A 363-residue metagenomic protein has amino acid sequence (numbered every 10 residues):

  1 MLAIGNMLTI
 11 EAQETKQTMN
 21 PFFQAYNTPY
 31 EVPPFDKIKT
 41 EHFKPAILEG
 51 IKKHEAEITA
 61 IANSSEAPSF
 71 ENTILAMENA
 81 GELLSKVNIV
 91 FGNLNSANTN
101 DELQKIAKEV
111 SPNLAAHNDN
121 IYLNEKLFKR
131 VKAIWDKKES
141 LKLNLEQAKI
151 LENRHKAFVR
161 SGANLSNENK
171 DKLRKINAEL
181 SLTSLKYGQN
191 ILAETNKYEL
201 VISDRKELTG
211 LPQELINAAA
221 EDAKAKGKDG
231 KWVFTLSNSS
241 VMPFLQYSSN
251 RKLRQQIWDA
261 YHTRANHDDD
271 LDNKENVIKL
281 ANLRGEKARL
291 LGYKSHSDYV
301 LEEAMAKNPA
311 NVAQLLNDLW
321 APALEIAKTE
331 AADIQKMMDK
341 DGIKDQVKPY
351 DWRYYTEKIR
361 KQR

Functional and structural regions predicted by a protein language model:
M1-Q17: Bacterial Sec-dependent N-terminal signal peptides
E14-P212: N-terminal helix-rich structural modules
K16-Q24, I47-E57, S111-E125, A218-G230 (+2 more regions): Charged, low-complexity, helix/coiled-coil-prone segments
N27-H42, F91-V110, A133-K175, T235-E275 (+3 more regions): Short His/Asp/Glu-rich catalytic/ion-coordination signatures at enzyme active sites or charged loops
N63-F70, E109-V110, F128-A133, L236 (+2 more regions): Short, mixed-charge, low-aromatic patches
K105, K129, A133-D136, Q213-N217 (+3 more regions): Polar/charged alpha-helical tracts
I150, L182, Q189, E194-T235 (+1 more regions): Active-site-proximal, well-structured secondary-structure segments within enzyme catalytic domains
